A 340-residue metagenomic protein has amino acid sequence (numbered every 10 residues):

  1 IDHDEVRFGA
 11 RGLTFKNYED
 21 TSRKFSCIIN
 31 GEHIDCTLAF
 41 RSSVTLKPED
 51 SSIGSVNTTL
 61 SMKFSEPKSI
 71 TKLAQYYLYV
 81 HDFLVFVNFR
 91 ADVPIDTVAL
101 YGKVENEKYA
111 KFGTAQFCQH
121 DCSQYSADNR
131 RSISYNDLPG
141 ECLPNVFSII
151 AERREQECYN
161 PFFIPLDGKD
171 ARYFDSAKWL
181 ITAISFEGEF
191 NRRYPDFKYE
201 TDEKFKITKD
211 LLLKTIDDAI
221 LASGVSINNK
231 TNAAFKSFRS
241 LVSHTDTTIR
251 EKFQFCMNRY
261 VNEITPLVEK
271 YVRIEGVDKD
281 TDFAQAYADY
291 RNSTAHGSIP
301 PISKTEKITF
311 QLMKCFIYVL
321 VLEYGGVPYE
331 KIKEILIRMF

Functional and structural regions predicted by a protein language model:
I1-F163, K169-Y173, E306-I335, M339: Charged, non-catalytic interaction/linker regions at domain boundaries that couple catalytic cores to substrate
Y125-F340: Amphipathic, oligomerization/interface secondary-structure segments
